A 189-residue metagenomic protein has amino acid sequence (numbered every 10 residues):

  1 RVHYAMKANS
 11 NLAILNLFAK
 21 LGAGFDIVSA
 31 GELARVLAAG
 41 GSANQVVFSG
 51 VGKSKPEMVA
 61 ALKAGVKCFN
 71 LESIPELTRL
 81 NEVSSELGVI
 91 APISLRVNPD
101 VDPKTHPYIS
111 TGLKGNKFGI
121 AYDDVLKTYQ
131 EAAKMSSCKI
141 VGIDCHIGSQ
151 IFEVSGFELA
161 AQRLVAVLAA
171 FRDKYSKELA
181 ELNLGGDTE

Functional and structural regions predicted by a protein language model:
V2-E181: Active-site-proximal beta-alpha core segment in soluble small-molecule metabolic enzymes
G186-E189: A conserved active-site cap/scaffold subdomain adjacent to cofactor or substrate pockets
